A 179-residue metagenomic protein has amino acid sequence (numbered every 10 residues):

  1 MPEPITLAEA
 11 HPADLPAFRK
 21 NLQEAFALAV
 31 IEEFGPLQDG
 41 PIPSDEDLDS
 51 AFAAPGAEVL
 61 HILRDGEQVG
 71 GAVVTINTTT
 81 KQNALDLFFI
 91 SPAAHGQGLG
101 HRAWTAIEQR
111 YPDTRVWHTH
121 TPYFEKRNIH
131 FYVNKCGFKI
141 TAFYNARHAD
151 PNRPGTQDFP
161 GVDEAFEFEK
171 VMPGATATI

Functional and structural regions predicted by a protein language model:
I5-K20: A short beta-loop-alpha structural element at the N-terminal edge of CoA-dependent acyl/N-acetyltransferase catalytic
F26-D49: Conserved GNAT-fold acetyl-CoA-binding loop/helix
S44-H61, G70: A short helix-loop-beta-strand connector motif used in the catalytic cores of GNAT acetyltransferases and, in some
H61, E67-I76, A84, F89: Conserved beta-strand in the GNAT
K81-P92, H120-T121: Conserved acetyl-CoA binding element of GNAT-fold acetyltransferases
I90, G96-Q109, N134: Conserved acetyl-CoA-binding loop-helix of GNAT-fold acetyltransferases
R110-Y123: Conserved GNAT acetyl-CoA-binding A-motif
H120-T121, N134-G161: Conserved catalytic-core motifs of GNAT/GCN5-like acyltransferases
